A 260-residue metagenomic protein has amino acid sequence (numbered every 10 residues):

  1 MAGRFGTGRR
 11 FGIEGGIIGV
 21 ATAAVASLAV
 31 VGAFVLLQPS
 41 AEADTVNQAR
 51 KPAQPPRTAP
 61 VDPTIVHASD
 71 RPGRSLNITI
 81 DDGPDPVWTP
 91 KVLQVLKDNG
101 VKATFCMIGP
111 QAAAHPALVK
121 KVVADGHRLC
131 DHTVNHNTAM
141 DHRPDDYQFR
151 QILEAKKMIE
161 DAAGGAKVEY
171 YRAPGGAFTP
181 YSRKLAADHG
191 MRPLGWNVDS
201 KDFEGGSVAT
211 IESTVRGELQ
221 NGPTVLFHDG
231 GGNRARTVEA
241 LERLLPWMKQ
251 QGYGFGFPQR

Functional and structural regions predicted by a protein language model:
A2-I78, D85-D98, K120, R243-P246 (+1 more regions): N-terminal pre-catalytic segment of deacetylase/amide-hydrolase enzymes
R50-R143, Y147, Q151-M158, V168: Active-site beta->alpha N-cap acidic-glycine motif
T79, T104-I108, C130-H132, R172-P174 (+3 more regions): A cross-family glycoside hydrolase active-site/sugar-binding cleft signature
W88-V92, H115-L118, Q148-Q151, A155 (+5 more regions): Stable alpha-helical elements in mature extracytoplasmic
L93-T104, R128, D145-G176, K184-A187 (+4 more regions): CE4/NodB-like, metal-dependent polysaccharide N-deacetylase domain that modifies extracellular/periplasmic N-acetylated
G109-A112, N135-T138, P174-A177, D199-D202 (+1 more regions): Short histidine/acidic/glycine/proline-rich micro-motifs that form metal- and phosphate-coordinating active-site loops
A177-E218, G252-R260: His/Asp/Glu-enriched short active-site or ligand-binding loop at hydrolase and phosphoryl-transfer sites
G205-G256: Signal peptide-directed secreted proteins
